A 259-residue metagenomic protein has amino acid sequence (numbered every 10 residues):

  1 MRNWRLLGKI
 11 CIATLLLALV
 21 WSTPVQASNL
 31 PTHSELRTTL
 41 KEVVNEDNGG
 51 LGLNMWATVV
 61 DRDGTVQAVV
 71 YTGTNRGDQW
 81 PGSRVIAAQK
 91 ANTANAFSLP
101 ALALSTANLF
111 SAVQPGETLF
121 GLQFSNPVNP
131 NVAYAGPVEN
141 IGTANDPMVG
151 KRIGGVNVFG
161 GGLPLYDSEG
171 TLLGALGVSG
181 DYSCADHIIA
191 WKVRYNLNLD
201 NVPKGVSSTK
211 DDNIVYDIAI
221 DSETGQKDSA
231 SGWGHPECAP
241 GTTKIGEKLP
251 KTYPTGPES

Functional and structural regions predicted by a protein language model:
R2-C11: Bacterial N-terminal signal peptides that target proteins for export
I10-V20: Bacterial N-terminal signal peptides
V20-W21, L197: Hydrophobic alpha-helical elements and their junctions with loops/disorder across both membrane and soluble proteins
W21-A27: Sec/Tat signal peptide C-region and signal peptidase I cleavage site
S28-S259: Flexible, solvent-exposed loop/hinge segments and secondary-structure transition points
